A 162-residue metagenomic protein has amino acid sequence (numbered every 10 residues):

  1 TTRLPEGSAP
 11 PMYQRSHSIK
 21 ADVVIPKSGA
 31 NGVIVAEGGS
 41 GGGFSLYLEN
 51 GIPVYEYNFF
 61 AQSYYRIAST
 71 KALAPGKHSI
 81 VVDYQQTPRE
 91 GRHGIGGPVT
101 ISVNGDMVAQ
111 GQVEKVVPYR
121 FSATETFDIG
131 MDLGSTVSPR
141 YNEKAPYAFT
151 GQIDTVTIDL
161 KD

Functional and structural regions predicted by a protein language model:
T1-D162: Extracellular glycan-associated modules
